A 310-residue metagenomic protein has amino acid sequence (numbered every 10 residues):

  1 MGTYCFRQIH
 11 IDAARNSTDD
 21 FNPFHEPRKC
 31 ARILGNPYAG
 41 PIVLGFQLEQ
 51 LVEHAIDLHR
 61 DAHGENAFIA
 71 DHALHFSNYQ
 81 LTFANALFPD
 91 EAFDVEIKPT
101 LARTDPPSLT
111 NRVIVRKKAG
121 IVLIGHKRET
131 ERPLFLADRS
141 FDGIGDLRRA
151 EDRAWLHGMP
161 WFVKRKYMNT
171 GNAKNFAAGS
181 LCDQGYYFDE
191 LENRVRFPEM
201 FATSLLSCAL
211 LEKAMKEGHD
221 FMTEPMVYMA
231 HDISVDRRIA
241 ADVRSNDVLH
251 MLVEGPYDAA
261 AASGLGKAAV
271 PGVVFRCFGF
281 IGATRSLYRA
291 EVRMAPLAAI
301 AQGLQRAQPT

Functional and structural regions predicted by a protein language model:
M1-G2, T82-H157, V235-T310: HotDog/MaoC-like acyl-thioester-processing domains
M1-V43, L134-L210, A214: Catalytic strand-loop segment that frames the active site of acyl-thioester-processing enzymes
Q8-I11, A62, F76, I97-L101 (+2 more regions): A structural signal for short, hydrophobic beta-strand segments that form beta-sheets in beta-rich/all-beta domains
A14, A55-R60, V163-Y167, G171-N172 (+6 more regions): Hydrophobic, Leu/Ile/Phe/Ala-enriched alpha-helical segments that form helix-helix packing faces
D19, D57, A102: Residue-level marker of positions within ordered structural domains that often coincide with functionally constrained
I33-P89, F197-S234: Extended, compositionally biased flexible segments
T104-L109, Q184-C208, M222, D242-S245 (+1 more regions): Short, surface-exposed loop and linker segments with low hydrophobicity and enrichment for Pro/Ser/Thr
